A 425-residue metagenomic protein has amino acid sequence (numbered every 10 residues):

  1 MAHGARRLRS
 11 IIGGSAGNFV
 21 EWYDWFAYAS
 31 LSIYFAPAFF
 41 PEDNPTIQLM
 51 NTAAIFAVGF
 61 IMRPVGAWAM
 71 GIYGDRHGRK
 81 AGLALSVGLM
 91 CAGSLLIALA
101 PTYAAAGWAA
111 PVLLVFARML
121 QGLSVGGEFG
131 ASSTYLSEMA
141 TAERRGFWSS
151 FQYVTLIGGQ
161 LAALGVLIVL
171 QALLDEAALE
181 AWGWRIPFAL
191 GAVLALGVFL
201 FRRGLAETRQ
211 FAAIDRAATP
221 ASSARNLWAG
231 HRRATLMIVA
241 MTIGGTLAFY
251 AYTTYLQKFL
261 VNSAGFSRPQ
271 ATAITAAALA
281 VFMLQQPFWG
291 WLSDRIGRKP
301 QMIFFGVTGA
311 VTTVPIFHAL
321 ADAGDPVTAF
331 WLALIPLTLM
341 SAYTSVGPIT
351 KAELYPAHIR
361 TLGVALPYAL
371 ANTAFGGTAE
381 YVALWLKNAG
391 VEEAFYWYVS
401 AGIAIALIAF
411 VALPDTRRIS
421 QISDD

Functional and structural regions predicted by a protein language model:
Y28-A29, R232-V281, F375-E380: Extracytoplasmic gate region of multi-pass secondary transporters
S32-V65: Extracellular/periplasmic helix-loop-helix junction of adjacent transmembrane segments in MFS-like secondary
R76-G88, R295-G306: Cytoplasmic membrane-interface "Motif A"-like loop-to-helix N-cap segments of 12-TM Major Facilitator Superfamily
G88-G107, V307-A323: C-terminal ends and interior cores of transmembrane alpha-helices in multi-pass membrane transporters/permeases
G146-Q171, L366-A379: Glycine-rich segments within core transmembrane alpha-helices of 12-TM secondary carriers
V198-L205, A401-D425: Multi-pass alpha-helical transporter architecture, strongest for 12-TM Major Facilitator/SLC carriers used
K299-V346: C-terminal transmembrane helical hairpin of 12-TM major facilitator-type secondary transporters
A357-A389: A late C-terminal transmembrane helix in Major Facilitator Superfamily
